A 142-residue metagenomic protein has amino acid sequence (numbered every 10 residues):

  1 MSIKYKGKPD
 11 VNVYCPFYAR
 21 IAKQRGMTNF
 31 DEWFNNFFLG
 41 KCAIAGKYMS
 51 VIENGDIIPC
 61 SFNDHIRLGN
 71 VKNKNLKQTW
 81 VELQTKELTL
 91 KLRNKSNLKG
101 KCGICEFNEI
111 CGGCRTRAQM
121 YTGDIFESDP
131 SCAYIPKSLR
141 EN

Functional and structural regions predicted by a protein language model:
M1-D31, D56-G112: C-terminal accessory region of radical SAM enzymes
F34: Noncatalytic carbohydrate-binding groove/subsite architecture in carbohydrate-active enzymes
C42-G46: Short, small/polar residue-rich loop motifs at catalytic or cofactor-binding pockets
V51-I52: Short, acidic, Ser/Thr-enriched surface-loop or helix-capping motifs
S96-E141: Cysteine-cluster motifs in flexible loop/terminal segments that predominantly coordinate metals
